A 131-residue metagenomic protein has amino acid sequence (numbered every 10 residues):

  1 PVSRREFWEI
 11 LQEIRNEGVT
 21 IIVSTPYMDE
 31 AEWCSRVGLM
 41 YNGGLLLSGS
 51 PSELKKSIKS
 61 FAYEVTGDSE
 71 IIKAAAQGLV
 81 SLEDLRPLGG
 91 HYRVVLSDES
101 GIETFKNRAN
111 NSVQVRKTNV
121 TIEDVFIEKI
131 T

Functional and structural regions predicted by a protein language model:
P1-S3: Helix N-cap at the start of a conserved alpha-helix in ABC-type nucleotide-binding domains
I10-I22, M28-S97: ABC transporter nucleotide-binding domain
V23, G67, Q114-T118: Small/polar loops that bind or transfer phosphate-bearing groups
R93-T131: C-terminal coupling/interaction segments
